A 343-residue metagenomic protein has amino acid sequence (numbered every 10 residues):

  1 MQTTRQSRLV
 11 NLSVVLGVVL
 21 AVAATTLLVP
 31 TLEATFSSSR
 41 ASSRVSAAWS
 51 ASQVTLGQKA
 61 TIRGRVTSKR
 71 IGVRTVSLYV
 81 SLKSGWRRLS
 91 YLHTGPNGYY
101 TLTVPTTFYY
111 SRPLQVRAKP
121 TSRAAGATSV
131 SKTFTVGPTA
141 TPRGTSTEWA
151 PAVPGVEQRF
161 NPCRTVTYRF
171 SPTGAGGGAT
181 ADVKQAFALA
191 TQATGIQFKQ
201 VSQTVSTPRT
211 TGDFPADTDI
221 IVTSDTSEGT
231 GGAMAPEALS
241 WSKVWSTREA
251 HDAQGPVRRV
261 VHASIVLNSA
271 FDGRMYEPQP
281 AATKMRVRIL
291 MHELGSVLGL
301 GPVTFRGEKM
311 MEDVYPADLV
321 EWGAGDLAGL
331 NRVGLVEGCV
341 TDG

Functional and structural regions predicted by a protein language model:
Q2-T3, L12-T139: Low-complexity, Ser/Thr/Pro-rich intrinsically disordered linker/stalk segments at domain junctions
G72-V76, V166, A179, Q185 (+1 more regions): Short beta-strand/loop motifs in extracellular/secreted proteins, especially within beta-sandwich accessory domains
R74-V76, S90, K132, I220 (+2 more regions): Extracytoplasmic/periplasmic beta-strand context in beta-sandwich domains, especially the cupredoxin/COX2 CuA-binding
L82, T106, P120-S122, F170-P172 (+5 more regions): A mature extracytoplasmic/lumenal domain signature
T133-A175, S242-V257, C339-V340: Disordered inhibitory propeptide/activation segment of secreted metzincin zinc metalloprotease zymogens, centered on
T180-V297: Metzincin-family zinc-dependent endopeptidase catalytic domain
A253-V257, V261-Y276, K284-M285, G301-G343: Metalloprotease/metallohydrolase-associated module, dominated by Zn2+-dependent proteases
